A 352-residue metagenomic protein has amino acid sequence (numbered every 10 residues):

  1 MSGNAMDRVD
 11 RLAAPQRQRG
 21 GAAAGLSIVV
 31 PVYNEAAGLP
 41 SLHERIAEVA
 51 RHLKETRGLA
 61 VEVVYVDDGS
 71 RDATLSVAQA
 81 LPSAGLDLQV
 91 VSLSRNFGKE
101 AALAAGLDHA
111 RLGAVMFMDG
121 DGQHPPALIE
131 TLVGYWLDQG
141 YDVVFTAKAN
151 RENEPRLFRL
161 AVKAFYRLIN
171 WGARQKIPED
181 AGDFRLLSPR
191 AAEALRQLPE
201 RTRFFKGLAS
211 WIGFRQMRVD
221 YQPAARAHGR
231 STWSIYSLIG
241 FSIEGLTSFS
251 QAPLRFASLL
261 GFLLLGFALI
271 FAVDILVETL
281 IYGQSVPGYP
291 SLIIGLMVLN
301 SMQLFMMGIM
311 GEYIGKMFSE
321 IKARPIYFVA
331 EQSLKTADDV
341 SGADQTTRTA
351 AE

Functional and structural regions predicted by a protein language model:
S2-A22, F204-E352: Hydrophobic helical membrane-anchoring modules
S2-N153, A351: Structured catalytic core of nucleotide-sugar glycosyltransferases
P31, L93-R95, R185, S258 (+2 more regions): Short conserved micro-motifs on helix faces and helix-strand junctions that flank and scaffold key functional residues
N34-A37, Q123, R196, E200 (+2 more regions): Residues in soluble alpha-helical coiled-coils and helical-bundle/repeat scaffolds
R57, G140, A173, S250-P253 (+1 more regions): Residues at helix C-cap/C′ positions in short coil/turn segments immediately following an alpha-helix
A80-S83, D108, G134, N170 (+3 more regions): Solvent-exposed polar/charged
Q89-R95, K99-H109, Q123-L208, A224-I243: Acceptor/aglycone-binding surface of glycosyltransferases and processive sugar-polymer synthases
